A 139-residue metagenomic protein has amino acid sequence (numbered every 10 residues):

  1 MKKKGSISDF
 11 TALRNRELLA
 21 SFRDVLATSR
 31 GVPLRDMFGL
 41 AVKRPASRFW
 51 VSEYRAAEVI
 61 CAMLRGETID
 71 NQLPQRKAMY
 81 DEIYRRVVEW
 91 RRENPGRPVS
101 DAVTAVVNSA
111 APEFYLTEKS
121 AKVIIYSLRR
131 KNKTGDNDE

Functional and structural regions predicted by a protein language model:
M1-T28, L34-R92, D136-E139: Basic, amphipathic alpha-helix used for nucleic-acid engagement in HTH/winged-helix/SANT-Myb modules and analogous
S29, N94-P95, A110: Short coil/turn residues that cap or connect secondary-structure elements
V42-C61, V107-S127: Short, basic interhelical loop/turn and adjoining N-cap of the next helix at nucleic-acid- or acidic-partner-contacting
S100-T104, N108: Sequence-specific DNA-binding recognition helix
